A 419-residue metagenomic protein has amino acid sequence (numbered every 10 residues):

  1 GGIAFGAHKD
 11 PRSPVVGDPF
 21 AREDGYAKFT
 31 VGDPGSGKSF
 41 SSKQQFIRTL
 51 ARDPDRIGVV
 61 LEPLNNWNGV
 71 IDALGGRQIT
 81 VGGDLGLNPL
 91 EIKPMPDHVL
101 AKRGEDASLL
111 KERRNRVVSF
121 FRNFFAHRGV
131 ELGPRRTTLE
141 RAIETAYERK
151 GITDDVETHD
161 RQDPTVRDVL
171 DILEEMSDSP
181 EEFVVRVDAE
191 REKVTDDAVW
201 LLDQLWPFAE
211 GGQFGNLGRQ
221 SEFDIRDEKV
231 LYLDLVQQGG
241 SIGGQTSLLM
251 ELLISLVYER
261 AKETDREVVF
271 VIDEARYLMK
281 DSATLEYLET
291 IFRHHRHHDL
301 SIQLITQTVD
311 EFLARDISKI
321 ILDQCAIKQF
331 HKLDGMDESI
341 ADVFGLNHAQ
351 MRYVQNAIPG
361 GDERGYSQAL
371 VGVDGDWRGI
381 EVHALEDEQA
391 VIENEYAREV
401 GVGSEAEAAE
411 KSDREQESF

Functional and structural regions predicted by a protein language model:
G1-V15, A21, P63-G83, L90-L300 (+5 more regions): P-loop NTPase motor domains
T30: Hydrophobic anchor at the beta1->P-loop junction of P-loop NTPases
D33-G35, F312-F419: C-terminal regions of RecA-like/P-loop NTPase motor modules
K38: Conserved lysine of the Walker
S41: Hydrophobic positions on the alpha1 helix immediately C-terminal to the Walker A/P-loop
R48-V59, L74: Post-Walker A helix-loop "phosphate-sensing" segment adjacent to the P-loop in P-loop NTPases
L64, I305-V309, K332-D334: A short beta-strand-to-loop transition that corresponds to the Sensor-1 phosphate-sensing loop of AAA+ P-loop ATPases
